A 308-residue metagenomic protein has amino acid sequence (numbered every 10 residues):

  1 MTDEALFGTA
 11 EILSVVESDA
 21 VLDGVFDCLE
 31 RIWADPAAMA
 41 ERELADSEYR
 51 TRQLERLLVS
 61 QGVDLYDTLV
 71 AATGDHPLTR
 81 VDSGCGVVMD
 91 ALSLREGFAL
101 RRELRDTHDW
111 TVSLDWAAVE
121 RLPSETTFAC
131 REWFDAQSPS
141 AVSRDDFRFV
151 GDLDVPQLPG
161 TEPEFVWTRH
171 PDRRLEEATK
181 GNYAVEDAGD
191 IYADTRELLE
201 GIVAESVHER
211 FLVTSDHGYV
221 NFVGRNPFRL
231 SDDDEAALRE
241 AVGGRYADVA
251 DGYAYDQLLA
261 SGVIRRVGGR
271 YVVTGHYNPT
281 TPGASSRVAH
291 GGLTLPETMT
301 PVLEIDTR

Functional and structural regions predicted by a protein language model:
M1-R308: Feature captures the catalytic ectodomains and active-site-proximal regions of enzymes that hydrolyze or transfer
